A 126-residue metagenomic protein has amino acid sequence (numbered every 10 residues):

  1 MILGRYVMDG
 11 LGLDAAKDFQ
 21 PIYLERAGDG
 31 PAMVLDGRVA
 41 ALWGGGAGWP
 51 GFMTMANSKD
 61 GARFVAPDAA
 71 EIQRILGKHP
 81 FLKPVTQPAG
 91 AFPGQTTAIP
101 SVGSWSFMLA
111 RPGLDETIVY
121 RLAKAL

Functional and structural regions predicted by a protein language model:
M1, Y23-A27, G45, A98-S101 (+1 more regions): Solvent-exposed, acidic/flexible segments
M1-D36: Bilobed "Venus flytrap"/periplasmic-binding protein-like clamshell domains and structurally analogous long
I2, A32, P50-G51, Y120: Alpha-helical elements of the RecA-like P-loop NTPase motor core of helicases
L3-R5, G44-G48, P88-F92: Short amphipathic alpha-helical surface micro-motifs
D9-G12, L35, A40-K83: A ligand-binding cleft/hinge motif common to bilobed small-molecule-binding domains
G28-D29, G48-P50, F92-Q95: Glycine-rich, charged/polar anion/phosphate-binding loops that engage phosphate groups from diverse ligands
R63-R121: C-terminal lobe and pocket-closing loops of periplasmic/extracytoplasmic Venus-flytrap solute-binding proteins
A123-L126: A C-terminal functional module that forms or caps the active site or interfaces directly with catalytic machinery
